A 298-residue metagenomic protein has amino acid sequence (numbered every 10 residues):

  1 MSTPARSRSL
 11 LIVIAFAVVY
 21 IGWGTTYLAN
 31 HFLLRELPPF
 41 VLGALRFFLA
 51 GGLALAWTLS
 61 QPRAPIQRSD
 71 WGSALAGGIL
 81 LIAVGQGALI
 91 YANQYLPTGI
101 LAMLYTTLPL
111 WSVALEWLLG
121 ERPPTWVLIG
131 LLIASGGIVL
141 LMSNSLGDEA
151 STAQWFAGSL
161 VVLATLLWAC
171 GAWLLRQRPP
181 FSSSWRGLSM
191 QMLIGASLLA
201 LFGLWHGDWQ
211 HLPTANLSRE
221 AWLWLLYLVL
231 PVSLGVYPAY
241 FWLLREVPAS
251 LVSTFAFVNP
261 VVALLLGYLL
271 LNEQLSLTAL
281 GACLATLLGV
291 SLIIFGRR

Functional and structural regions predicted by a protein language model:
M1-V41, E149-Q177, S197-L201: Glycine-/small-residue-enriched transmembrane alpha-helix faces in small-molecule transporters and effluxers
R8-I12, E36-F40, A44, I66-G72 (+4 more regions): Juxtamembrane helix-entry segments on the extracytoplasmic side of multipass membrane proteins
L11, L34-V84, P109-L115, I133 (+6 more regions): Transmembrane alpha-helices of multi-pass small-molecule transport proteins
G22, T26-Y27, L55-Y105, L140 (+1 more regions): Specific transmembrane alpha-helical segments of multi-pass solute transporters/efflux pumps, especially DMT/EamA
L33, L42, R46, A92 (+7 more regions): Hydrophobic/aromatic residues within transmembrane alpha-helices of multi-pass small-molecule transporters
V41-G52, L81, L89-R122, I138 (+2 more regions): Specific alpha-helical transmembrane segments that line the substrate/conduction pathway and gating interfaces
G43-L45, Q86, I100-T107, L174-S197 (+2 more regions): Helix-helix packing/entry segments at the starts of transmembrane helices
A54, T107, P123-S145, L199 (+3 more regions): Hydrophobic transmembrane alpha-helices of multi-pass small-molecule transport proteins
